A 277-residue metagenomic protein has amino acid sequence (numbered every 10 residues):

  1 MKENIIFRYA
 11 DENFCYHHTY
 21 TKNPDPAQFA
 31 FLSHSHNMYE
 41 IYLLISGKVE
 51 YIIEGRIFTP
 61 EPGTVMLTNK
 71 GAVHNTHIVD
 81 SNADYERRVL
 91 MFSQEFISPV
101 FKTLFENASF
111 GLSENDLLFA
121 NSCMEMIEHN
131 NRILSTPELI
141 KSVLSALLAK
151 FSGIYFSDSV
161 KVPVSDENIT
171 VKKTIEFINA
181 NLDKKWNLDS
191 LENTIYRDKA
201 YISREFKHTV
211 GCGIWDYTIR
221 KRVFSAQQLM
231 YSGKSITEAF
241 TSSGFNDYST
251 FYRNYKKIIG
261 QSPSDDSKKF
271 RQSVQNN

Functional and structural regions predicted by a protein language model:
M1-P24, V65-S135, L148-D158: A hydrophobic/aromatic-rich effector-binding and dimerization subdomain of bacterial HTH-type transcriptional regulators
M1-T59, T64, T250, Q272-S273: Generic protein-terminus/edge-of-domain signal
N131, L147-Y155, I178, F206 (+3 more regions): Hydrophobic recognition helices of helix-based DNA-binding modules
N131-A146, S165: All-alpha amphipathic helical-bundle segments outside canonical DNA-binding/catalytic cores that form hydrophobic
T136-P137, I236, S242: Hydrophobic alpha-helical connector segments
Y155-K161, H208-V210: Short, Lys/Arg-enriched N-terminal segment that forms or immediately precedes the first helix of a structured domain
K161-W186, S190-I195, D216-S235: A short, Lys/Arg-enriched amphipathic alpha-helix from helix-turn-helix/homeodomain DNA-binding modules
N179, K185-K221, F240-K269: Basic/polar phosphate-binding segments, predominantly the helix-turn-helix DNA-binding elements of transcriptional
